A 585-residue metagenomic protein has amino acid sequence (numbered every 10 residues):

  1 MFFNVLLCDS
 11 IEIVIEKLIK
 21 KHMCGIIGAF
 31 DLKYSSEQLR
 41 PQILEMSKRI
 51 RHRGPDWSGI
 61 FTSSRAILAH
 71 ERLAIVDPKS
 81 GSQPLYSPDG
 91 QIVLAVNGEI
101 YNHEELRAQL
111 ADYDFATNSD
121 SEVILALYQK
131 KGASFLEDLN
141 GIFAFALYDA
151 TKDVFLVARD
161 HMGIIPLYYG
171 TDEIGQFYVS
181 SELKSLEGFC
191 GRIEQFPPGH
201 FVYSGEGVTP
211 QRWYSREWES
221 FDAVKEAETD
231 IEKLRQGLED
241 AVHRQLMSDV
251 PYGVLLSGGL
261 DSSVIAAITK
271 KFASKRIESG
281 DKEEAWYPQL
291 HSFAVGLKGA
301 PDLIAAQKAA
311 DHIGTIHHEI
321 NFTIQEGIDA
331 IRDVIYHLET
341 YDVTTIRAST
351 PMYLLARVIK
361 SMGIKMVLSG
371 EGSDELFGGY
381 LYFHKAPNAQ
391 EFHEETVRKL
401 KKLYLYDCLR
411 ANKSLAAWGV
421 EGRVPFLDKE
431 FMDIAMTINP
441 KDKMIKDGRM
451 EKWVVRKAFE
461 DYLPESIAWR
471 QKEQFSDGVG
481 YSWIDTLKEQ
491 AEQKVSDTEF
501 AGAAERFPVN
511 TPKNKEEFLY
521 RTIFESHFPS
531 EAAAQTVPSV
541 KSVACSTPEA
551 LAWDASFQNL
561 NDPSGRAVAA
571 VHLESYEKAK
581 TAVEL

Functional and structural regions predicted by a protein language model:
F2-F3: Aromatic (phenylalanine/tyrosine) cluster motif
L6-S10, I15, I19: Short, positively charged and aromatic/hydrophobic N-terminal segments
I19-M23, S361-L368, P387, F392-L585: Adenosyl-5′-phosphate
K20-Y341: Cysteine-centered catalytic environments shared across enzyme families
L39, T117-D120, L139, D230-R235 (+11 more regions): Hydrophobic (often cysteine-bearing) scaffold residues that line and stabilize catalytic clefts of nucleotide/cofactor
A146, K271, N321, Q325-E326 (+4 more regions): Cys-based phosphatases of the PTP/DUSP/CDC25 superfamily and their flanking regulatory architecture
I231, V295-A356, Y382-E391, K413-S414 (+2 more regions): ATP-dependent adenylate-handling ligase core
I364-D374, Y380: Short acidic/histidine-rich active-site segments
